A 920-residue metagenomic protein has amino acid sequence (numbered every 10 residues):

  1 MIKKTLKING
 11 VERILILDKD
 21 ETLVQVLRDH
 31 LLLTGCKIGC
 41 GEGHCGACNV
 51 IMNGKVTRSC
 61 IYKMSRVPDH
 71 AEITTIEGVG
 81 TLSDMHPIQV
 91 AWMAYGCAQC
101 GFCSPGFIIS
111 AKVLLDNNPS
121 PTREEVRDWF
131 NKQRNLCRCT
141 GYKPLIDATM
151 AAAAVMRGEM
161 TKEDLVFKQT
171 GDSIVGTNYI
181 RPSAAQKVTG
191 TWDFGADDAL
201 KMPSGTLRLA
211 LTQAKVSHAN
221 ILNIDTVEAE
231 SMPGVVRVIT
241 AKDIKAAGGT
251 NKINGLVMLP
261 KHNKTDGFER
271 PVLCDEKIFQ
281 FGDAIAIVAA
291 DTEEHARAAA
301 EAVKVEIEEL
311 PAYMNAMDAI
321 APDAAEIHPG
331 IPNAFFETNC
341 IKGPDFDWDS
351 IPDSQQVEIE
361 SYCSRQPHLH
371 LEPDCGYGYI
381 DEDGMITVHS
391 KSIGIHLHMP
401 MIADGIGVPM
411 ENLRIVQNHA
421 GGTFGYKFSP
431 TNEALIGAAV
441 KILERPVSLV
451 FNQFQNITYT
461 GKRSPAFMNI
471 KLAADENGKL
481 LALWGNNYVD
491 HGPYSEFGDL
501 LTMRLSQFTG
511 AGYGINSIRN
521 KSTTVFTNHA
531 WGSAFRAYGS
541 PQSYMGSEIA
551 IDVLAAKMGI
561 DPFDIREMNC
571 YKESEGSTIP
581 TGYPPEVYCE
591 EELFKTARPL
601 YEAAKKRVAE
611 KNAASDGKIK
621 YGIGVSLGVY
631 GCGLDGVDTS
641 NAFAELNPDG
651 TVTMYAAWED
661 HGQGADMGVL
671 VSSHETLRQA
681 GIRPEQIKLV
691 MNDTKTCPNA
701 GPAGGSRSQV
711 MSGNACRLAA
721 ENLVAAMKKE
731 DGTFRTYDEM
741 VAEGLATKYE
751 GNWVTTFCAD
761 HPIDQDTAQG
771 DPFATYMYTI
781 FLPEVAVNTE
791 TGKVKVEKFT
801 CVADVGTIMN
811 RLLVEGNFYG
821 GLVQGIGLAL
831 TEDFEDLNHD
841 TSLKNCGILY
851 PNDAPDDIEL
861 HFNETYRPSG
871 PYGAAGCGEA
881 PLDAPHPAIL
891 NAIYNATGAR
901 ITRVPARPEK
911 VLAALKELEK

Functional and structural regions predicted by a protein language model:
M1-K168: Signature of N-terminal electron-transfer/Fe-S-associated modules in redox systems
I2, K132-G195, A604-K611, E645 (+5 more regions): Intrinsic disorder at enzyme termini
V50, Q186, W192, A196 (+10 more regions): Short beta-strand elements
G96, T177, S183-T189, L256 (+6 more regions): Glycine-rich loop/linker segments at domain edges
A154-I331: Flexible, low-hydrophobicity surface segments
K242, G255, G407-N412, I442-V447 (+5 more regions): C-terminal catalytic domains of large/alpha subunits in multi-subunit enzymes
D291, R445-V489, N714-D738: Phosphate/diphosphate-binding loops
A324-I406, C570-T651, S842-H861: Helix-loop-helix junctions that connect adjacent transmembrane helices in secondary transporters/permeases, recognized
